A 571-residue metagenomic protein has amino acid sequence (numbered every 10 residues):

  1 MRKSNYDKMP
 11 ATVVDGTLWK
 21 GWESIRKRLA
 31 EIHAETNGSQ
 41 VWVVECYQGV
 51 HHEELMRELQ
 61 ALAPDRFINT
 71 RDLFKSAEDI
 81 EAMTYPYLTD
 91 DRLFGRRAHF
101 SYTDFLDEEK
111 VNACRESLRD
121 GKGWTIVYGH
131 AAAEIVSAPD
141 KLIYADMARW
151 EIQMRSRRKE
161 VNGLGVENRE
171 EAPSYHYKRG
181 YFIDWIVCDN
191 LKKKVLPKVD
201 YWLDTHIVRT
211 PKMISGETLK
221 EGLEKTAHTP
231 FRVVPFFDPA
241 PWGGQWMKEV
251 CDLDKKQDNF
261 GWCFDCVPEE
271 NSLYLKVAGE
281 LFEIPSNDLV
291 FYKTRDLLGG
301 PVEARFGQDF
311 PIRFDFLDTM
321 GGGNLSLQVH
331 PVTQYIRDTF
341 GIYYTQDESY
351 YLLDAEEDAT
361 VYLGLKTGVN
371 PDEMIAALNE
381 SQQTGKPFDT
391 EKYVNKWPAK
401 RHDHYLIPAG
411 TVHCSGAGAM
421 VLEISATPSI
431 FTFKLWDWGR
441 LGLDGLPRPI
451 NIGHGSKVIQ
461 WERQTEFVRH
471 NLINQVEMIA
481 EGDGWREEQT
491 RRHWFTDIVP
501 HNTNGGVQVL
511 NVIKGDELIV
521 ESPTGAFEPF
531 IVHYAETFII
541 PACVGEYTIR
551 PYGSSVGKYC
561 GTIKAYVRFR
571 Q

Functional and structural regions predicted by a protein language model:
M1-T36, E53-A63, R158-N162, G180-Q245: NTP-dependent small-molecule kinase module
R2-T17, D65-W124: ATP-dependent small-molecule kinase phosphotransfer cores that center on conserved nucleotide phosphate-binding segments
R28, L196-D372, D437-H470, T490-R492 (+2 more regions): Transition-metal
L62, N112-G165: ATP-dependent NMP and nucleoside kinases share a basic, alpha-helical "lid"
V166-D189, S429-G484: Active-site-adjacent segment of 2-oxoglutarate/Fe(II) JmjC oxygenases
D309, T319-N324, P331-T333, A355-D358 (+4 more regions): Ligand-binding loop in jelly-roll beta-barrel domains
G385-F433: Loop-centered beta-sheet repeat module
V394-L406, E521-V544, T548: Short acidic-glycine-tyrosine-enriched beta hairpin
